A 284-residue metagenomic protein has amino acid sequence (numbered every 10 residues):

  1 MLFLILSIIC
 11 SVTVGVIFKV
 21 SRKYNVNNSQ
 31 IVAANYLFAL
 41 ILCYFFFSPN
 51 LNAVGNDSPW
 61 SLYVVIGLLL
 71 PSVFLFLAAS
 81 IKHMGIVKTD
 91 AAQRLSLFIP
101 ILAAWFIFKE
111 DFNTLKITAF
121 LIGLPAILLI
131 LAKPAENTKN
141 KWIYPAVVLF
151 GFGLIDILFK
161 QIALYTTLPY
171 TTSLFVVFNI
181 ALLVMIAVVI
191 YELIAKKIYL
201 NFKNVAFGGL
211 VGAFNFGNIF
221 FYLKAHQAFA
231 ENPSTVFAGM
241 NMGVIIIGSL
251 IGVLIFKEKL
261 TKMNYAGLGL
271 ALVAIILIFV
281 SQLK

Functional and structural regions predicted by a protein language model:
M1-S11, V54-L70, F108-P125, P145-V147 (+2 more regions): Structural signature of hydrophobic alpha-helical transmembrane segments
M1-V65, F74-H83, P134-Y144, N179-A230 (+2 more regions): Membrane-interface interhelical linkers
V12, Y44, G67, P71-L75 (+6 more regions): Hydrophobic/small/kink-forming positions within alpha-helical transmembrane segments of polytopic membrane proteins
S21, I31, S80, F106-K109 (+4 more regions): Hydrophobic/aromatic residues within transmembrane alpha-helices of multi-pass small-molecule transporters
N27, F76-A92, Y165-T172, Y222-M240: Structural motif at transmembrane-helix junctions in multi-pass transporters
F38, C43, L102-A104, L115-P134 (+1 more regions): Hydrophobic transmembrane alpha-helices of multi-pass small-molecule transport proteins
L42-N52, I101-K116, G151-L168, F214-E231 (+1 more regions): Hydrophobic alpha-helical transmembrane segments in multi-pass integral membrane proteins
F98-T118, V244-Y265: C-terminal transmembrane-helix exit sites in multi-pass transporters
